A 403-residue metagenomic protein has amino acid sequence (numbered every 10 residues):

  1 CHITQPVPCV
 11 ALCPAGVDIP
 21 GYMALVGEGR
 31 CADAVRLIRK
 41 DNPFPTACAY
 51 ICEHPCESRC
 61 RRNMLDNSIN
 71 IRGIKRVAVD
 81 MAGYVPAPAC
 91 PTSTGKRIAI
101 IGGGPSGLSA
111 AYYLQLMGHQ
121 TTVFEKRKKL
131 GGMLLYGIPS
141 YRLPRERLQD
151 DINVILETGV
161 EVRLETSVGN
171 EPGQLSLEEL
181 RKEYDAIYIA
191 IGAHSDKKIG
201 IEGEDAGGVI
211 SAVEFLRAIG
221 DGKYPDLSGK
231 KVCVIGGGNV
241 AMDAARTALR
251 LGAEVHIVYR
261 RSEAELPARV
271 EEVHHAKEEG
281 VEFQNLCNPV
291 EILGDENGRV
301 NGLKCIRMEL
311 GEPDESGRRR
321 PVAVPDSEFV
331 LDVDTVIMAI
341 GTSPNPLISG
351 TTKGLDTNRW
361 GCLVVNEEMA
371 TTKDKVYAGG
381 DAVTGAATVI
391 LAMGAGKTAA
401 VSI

Functional and structural regions predicted by a protein language model:
C1-G21, P43-L65: Local cysteine-cluster metal-coordination motifs and their immediate loop/turn environment, predominantly Fe-S cluster
D18-A49, L65-P91, I219-G220: Ferredoxin-type iron-sulfur electron-transfer modules in oxidoreductases and energy-metabolism complexes
V77-P91, D150-L164, D196-L251, T357-T372: Glycine-rich dinucleotide-binding loop and its adjacent helix/turn
T92-A99, Q149-I201, E291-K304, E309-E312 (+2 more regions): Feature captures the FAD/FMN-dependent oxidoreductase FAD-binding
K96-T122, A241-L249: N-terminal Rossmann-like FAD-binding beta1-loop-alpha1 element of flavoenzymes
V123, R127-V162, A245-E291: Rossmann-like dinucleotide-binding cores of NAD(P)H-dependent redox enzymes
D205-K230, P313-A386: FAD-site-proximal beta/loop scaffold in flavoenzymes
A244, A382-I403: A conserved FAD-binding loop/helix module that cradles the flavin
